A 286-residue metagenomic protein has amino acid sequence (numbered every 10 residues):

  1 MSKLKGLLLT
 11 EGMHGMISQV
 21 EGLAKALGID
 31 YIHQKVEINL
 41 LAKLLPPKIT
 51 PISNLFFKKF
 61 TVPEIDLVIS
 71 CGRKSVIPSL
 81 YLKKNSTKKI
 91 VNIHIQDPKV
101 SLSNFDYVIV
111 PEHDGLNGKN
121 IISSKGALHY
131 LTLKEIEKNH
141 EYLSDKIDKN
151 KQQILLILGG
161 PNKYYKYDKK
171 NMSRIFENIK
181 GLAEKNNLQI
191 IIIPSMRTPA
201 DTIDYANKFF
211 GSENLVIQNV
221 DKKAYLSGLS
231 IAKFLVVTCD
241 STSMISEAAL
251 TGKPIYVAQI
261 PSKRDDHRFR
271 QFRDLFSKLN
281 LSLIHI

Functional and structural regions predicted by a protein language model:
M1-F56: N-terminal pre-catalytic "stem/leader" segment of glycosyltransferase-like enzymes
E11-M13, Y225-R268: A donor-sugar binding/catalytic signature common to diverse glycosyltransferases and related nucleotide-sugar
V20, G28, I77-V91: Glycosyltransferases and closely related glycan-assembly transferases that use nucleotide-activated donors
E37-E64, Y81-N85, R268-D274: Alpha-helical membrane-targeting segments
L102-D168: A nucleotide-sugar donor-handling region in carbohydrate enzymes
P161-I193: Conserved catalytic-core segment of nucleotide-activated headgroup transferases in glycan assembly
N187-K222: Catalytic donor nucleotide-activated moiety binding site of glycosyltransferases and closely related
I284-I286: Conserved small/polar residues in nucleotide/adenosyl-binding loops
